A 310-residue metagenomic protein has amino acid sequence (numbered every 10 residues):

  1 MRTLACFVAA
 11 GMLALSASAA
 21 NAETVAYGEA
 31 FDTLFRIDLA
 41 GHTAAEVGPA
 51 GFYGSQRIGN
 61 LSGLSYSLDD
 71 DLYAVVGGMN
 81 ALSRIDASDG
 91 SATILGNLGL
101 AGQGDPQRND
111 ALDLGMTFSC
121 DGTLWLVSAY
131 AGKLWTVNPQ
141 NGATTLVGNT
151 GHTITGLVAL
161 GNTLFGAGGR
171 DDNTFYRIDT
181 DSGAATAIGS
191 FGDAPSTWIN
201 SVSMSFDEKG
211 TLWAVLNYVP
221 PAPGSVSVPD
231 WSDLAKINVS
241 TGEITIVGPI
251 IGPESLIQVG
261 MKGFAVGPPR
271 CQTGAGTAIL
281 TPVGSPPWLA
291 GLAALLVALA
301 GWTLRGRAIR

Functional and structural regions predicted by a protein language model:
S18-E23, G267-L292: Short, threonine-centered small-residue motifs that mark membrane-proximal processing/anchoring sites and TM-junction
A20-G48: An edge-strand/N-cap motif at the start of beta-rich repeat modules
V25-E29, D71-V75, T123-L126, L164-A167 (+1 more regions): Conserved beta-propeller blade signature
D38-H42, D86-G90, N138-G142, D179-G183 (+1 more regions): Short loop/turn segments that connect beta-strands within beta-propeller blades
A44-F52, T93-L100, T145-T150, A185-G192 (+1 more regions): Beta-propeller fold detector
S55-S65, Q103-T117, H152-G161, S196-F206 (+1 more regions): Repeated scaffold domains used in trafficking and secretory/extracellular systems, primarily beta-propellers
P229-D233, V239-G274: Blade-level signature of beta-propeller repeat domains, shared across WD40, Kelch, NHL, RCC1 and BNR/Asp-box propellers
P287-G306: A cross-kingdom C-terminal cell-surface attachment/processing module
